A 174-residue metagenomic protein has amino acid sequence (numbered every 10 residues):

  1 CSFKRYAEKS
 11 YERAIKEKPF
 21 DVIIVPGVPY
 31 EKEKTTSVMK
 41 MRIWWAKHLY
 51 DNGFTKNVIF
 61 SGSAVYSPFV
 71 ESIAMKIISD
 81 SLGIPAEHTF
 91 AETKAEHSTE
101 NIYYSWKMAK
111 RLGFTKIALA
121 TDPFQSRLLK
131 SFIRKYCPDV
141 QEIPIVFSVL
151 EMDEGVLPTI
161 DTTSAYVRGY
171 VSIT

Functional and structural regions predicted by a protein language model:
C1-S2, T174: Basic, amphipathic N-terminal segments that precede the first structured/catalytic domain
S2-A165: A structural signal for short, hydrophobic/glycine-enriched beta-strand patches
V167-T174: Accessory cap/linker subdomain of secreted extracellular hydrolases
